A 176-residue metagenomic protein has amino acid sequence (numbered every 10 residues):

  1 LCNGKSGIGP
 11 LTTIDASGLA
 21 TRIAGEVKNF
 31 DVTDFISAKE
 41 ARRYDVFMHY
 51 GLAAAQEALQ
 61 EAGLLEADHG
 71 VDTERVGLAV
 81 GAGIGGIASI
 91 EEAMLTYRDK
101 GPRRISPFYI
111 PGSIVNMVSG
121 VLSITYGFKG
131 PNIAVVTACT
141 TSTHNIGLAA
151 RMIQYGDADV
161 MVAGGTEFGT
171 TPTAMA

Functional and structural regions predicted by a protein language model:
L1-E40, A62: ACP-dependent fatty acid/polyketide chain-elongation machinery
C2-L11, A41, Q60-R75, V80-A176: Acyl-thioester C-C bond-transforming condensing/cleaving domain
I14, F30, F35, Y44-Y50 (+3 more regions): Aromatic side chains
S17, T21, A41, D45-L52 (+3 more regions): Electropositive phosphate-/nucleotide-binding environments in soluble metabolic enzymes
L19, F35-A38, H49, A163 (+1 more regions): A generic signature of intrinsically disordered, low-complexity regions enriched in glycine/proline and charged/polar
